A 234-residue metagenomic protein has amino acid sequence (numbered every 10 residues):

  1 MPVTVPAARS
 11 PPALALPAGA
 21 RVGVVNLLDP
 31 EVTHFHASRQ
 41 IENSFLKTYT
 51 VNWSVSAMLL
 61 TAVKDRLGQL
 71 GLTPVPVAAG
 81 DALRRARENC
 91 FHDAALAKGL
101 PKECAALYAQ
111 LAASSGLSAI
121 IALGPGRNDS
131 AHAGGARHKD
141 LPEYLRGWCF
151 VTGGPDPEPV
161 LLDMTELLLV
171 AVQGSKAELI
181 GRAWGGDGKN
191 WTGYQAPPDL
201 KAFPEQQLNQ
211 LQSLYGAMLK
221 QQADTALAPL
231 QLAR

Functional and structural regions predicted by a protein language model:
M1, C90, C149: Functionally engaged cysteine thiol sites
P2-V32, R127, A131-L141, V151-R234: C-terminal/domain-edge helix-coil "capping" segments
A7-S10, K47-Y49, P101-Y108, R146-P155: N-terminal post-signal-peptidase region of extra-cytosolic proteins
S38-G135, L141, L161-M164, L168-A183: N-terminal segment of the mature soluble domain
